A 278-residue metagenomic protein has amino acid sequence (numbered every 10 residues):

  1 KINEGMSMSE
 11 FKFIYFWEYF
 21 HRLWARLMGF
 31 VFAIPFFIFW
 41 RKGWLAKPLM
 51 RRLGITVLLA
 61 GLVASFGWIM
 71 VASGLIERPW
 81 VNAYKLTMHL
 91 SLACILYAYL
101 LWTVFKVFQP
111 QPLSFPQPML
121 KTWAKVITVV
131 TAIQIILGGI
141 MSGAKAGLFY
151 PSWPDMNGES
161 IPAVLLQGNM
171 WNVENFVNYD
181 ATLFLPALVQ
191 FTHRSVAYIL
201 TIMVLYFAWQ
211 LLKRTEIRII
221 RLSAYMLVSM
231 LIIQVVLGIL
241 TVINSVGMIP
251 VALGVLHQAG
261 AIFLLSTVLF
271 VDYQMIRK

Functional and structural regions predicted by a protein language model:
K1-K278: Polytopic transmembrane helical bundles with strong interfacial aromatic enrichment
